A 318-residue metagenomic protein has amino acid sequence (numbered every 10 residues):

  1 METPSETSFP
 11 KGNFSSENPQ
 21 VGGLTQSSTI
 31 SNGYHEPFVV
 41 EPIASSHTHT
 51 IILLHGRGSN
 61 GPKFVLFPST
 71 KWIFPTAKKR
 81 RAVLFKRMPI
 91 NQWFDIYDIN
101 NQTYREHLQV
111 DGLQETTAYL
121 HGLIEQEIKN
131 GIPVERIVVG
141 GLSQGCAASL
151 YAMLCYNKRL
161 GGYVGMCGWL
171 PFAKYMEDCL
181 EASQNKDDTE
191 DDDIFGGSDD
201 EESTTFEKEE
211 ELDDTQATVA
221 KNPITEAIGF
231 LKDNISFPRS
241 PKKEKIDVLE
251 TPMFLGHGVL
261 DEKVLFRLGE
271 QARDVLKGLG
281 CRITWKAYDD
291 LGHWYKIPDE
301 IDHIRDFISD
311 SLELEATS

Functional and structural regions predicted by a protein language model:
P4-L24, T29-R136: Serine-hydrolase catalytic machinery in alpha/beta-hydrolase-like enzymes
P42-S45, G168-A316: The feature captures the conserved acid-bearing segment of alpha/beta-hydrolase catalytic domains
H55-R57, I137-S143, G258: Conserved alpha/beta-hydrolase "nucleophile elbow" surrounding the catalytic nucleophile
F67-S69, R136, L160, E250 (+1 more regions): A generic structural signal for alpha->beta connector loops
W72-F74, Y163, W285-A287: Conserved beta-strand scaffold positions in the cores of enzyme catalytic domains, especially in NTP/NDP-utilizing
P75-T76, V164-C167, G256: Alpha/beta-hydrolase-fold catalytic nucleophile elbow
I128-D192: Primarily recognizes the serine-hydrolase "nucleophile elbow" in alpha/beta-hydrolase and SGNH/GDSL folds
